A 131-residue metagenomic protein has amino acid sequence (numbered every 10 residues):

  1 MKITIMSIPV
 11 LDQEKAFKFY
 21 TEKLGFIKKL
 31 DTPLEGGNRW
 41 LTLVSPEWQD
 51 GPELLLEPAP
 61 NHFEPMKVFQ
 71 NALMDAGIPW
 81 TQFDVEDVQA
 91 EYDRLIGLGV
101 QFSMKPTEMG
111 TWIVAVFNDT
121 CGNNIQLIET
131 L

Functional and structural regions predicted by a protein language model:
M1-I5, I27-F83, Y92-N118, E129-L131: Vicinal oxygen chelate
V10-Q13: Conserved beta-strand-loop-alpha-helix junction that forms the acyl-donor binding cleft
A16-T21, L95, G122: Conserved active-site tyrosine of GNAT-family acetyltransferases
D87: Conserved catalytic-loop position in the HRD/HxD motif
